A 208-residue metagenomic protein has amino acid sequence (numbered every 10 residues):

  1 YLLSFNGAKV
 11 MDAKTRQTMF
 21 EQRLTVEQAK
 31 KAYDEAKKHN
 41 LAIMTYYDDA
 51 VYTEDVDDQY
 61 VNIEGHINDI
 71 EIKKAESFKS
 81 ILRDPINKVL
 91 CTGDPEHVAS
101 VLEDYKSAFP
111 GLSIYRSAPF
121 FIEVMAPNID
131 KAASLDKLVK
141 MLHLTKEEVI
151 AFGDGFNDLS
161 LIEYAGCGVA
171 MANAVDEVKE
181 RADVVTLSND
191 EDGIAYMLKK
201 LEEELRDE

Functional and structural regions predicted by a protein language model:
Y1, F20-Q22, Y60-E64, K131-A133 (+2 more regions): Short, hinge-like loop/turn segments at secondary-structure boundaries
Y1-E21, V26: Alpha-helical substrate-recognition element adjacent to the catalytic core
Y1-F5, S113-Y115, A170-A172, T186: Short hydrophobic/aromatic-enriched beta-strand-loop microsegments
G7, R83, E191: ATP/adenylate-binding site constellation spanning eukaryotic-like Ser/Thr protein kinases, ABC-transporter
A13, E54, M197: Residues that scaffold the ATP/ADP-binding catalytic core of kinase and kinase-like folds
Q17-T18, D58-V61, D104-K106, A165-C167 (+1 more regions): Short, glycine/charged-enriched secondary-structure capping and boundary segments
K31, E35, H39-F152, F156-L161: Conserved acidic, metal-coordinating active-site core of Asp-based, Mg2+-dependent phosphoryl-transfer enzymes
E123-E208: Mg2+-dependent phosphoryl-transfer enzymes with acidic/Ser/Thr/Gly-rich catalytic loops
